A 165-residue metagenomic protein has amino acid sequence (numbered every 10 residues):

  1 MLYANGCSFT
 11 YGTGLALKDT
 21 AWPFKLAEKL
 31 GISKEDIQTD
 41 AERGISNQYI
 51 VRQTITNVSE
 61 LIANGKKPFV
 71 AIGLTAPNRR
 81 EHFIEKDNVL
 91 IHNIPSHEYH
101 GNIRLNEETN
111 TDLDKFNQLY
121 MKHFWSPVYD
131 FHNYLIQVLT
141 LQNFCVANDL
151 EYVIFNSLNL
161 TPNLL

Functional and structural regions predicted by a protein language model:
M1-V51: Serine-esterase "nucleophile elbow" of acetyl-processing enzymes
I55-L165: Alpha-helical cap/lid subdomain in secreted, periplasmic, or secretory-pathway luminal O-acyl-processing enzymes
